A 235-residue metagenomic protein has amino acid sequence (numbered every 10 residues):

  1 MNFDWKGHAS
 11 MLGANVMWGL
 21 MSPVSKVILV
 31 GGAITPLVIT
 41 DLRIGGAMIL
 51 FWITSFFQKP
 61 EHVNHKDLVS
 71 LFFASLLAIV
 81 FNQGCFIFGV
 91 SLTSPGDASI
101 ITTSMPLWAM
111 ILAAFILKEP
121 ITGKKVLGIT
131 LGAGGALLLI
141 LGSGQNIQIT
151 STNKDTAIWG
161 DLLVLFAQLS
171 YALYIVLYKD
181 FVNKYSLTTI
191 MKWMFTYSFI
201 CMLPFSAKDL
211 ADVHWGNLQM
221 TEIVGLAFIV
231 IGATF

Functional and structural regions predicted by a protein language model:
M1-D41, I149-D180, I200, P204: Glycine-/small-residue-enriched transmembrane alpha-helix faces in small-molecule transporters and effluxers
H8, K66-A74, I121-G134, Y185-M194: Cytoplasmic-side transmembrane-helix entry/capping segments in multi-pass membrane proteins
M17, M21-S22, W52-T102, L138 (+1 more regions): Specific transmembrane alpha-helical segments of multi-pass solute transporters/efflux pumps, especially DMT/EamA
P23-A33, S91, L141-T156, A207-G225: Membrane-interface helix termini and inter-helical loops of multi-pass transporters
G31-F81, W108, S170-L177, M191-L210: Transmembrane alpha-helices of multi-pass small-molecule transport proteins
V38-I49, Q83-K125, A136: Specific alpha-helical transmembrane segments that line the substrate/conduction pathway and gating interfaces
F51, F72, L112, I121-N146 (+1 more regions): Hydrophobic transmembrane alpha-helices of multi-pass small-molecule transport proteins
H65-D67, T102, K118-L138, I158 (+2 more regions): Loop-to-transmembrane alpha-helix entry segments
